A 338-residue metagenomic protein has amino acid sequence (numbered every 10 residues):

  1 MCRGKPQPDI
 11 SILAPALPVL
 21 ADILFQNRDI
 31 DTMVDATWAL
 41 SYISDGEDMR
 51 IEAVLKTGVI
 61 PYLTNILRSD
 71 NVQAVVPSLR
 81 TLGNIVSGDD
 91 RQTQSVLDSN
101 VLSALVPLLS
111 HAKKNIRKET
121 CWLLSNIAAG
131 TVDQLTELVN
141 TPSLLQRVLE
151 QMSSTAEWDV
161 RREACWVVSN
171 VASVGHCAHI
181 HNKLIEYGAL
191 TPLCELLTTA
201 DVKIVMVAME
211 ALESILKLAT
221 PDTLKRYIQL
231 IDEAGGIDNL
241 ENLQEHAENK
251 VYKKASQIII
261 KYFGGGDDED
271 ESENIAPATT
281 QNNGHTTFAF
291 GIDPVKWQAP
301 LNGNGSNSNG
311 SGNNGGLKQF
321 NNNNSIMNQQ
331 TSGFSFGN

Functional and structural regions predicted by a protein language model:
C2, R28-D45, K56, D70-S87 (+9 more regions): Alpha-helical solenoid repeats of the armadillo/HEAT superfamily in eukaryotic scaffolding/adaptor proteins
I10-P15, E52-G58, Q94-N100, T136-S143 (+3 more regions): Short sequence/structural elements of tandem HEAT/ARM alpha-solenoid repeats
V19-D22, Y62-T64, A104-V106, R147-E150 (+2 more regions): Buried hydrophobic core positions in alpha-solenoid tandem helical repeats
H176: Short loop/turn segments immediately following the C-termini of beta-strands
T223, G235-N338: Intrinsically disordered, low-complexity regulatory regions of large eukaryotic scaffold/signaling proteins
